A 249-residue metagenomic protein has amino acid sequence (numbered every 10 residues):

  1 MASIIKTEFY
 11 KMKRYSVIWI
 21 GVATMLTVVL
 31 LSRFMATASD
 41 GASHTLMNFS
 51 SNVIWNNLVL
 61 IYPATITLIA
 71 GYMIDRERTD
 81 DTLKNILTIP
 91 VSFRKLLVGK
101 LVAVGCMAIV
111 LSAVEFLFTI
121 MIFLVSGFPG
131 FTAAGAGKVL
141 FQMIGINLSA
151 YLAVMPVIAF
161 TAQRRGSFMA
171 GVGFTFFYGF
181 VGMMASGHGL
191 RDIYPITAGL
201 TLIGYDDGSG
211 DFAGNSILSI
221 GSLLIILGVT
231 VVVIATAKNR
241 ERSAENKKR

Functional and structural regions predicted by a protein language model:
M1-V22, G166, A244-K248: Aromatic- and glycine-rich beta-strand/loop motifs that create alpha-glucan
E8, M12, L87, M155-G166 (+1 more regions): Generic transmembrane alpha-helix motif of multi-pass integral membrane proteins
I20-M25, R165-M183: Pore- or pathway-lining transmembrane helices of multi-pass membrane proteins that form conduits for solutes/ions
V22, I66, L140-I144, A213-G221: Hydrophobic faces of transmembrane alpha-helices in multi-pass small-molecule transporters and flippases across diverse
V29-I66, V98-Q163, F168: Secretory targeting signals
L31-S50, V172-R249: Terminal transmembrane helical anchor/hairpin motif
I66-R78, L83, V154-M169, I225-R240: Transmembrane alpha-helical segments in integral membrane proteins
M73-G105: Helix-loop-helix units of permease transmembrane domains in multi-pass membrane transporters, especially ABC
